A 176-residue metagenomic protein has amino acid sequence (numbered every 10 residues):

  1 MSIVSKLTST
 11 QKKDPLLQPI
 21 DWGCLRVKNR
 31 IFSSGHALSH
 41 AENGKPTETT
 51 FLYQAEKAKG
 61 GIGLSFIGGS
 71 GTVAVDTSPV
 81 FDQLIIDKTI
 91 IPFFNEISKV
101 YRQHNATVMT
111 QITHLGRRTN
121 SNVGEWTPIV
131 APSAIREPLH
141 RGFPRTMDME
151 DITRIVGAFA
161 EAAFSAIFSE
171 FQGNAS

Functional and structural regions predicted by a protein language model:
M1-S176: Flavin-dependent oxidoreductase catalytic cores
